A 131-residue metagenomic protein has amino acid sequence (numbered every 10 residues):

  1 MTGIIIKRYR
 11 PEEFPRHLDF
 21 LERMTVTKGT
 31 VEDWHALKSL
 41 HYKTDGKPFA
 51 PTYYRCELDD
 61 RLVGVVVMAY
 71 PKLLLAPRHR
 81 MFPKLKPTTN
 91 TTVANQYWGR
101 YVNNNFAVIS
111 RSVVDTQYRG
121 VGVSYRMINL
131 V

Functional and structural regions predicted by a protein language model:
G3-L75, R80: Short amphipathic alpha-helix that is part of the acyltransferase structural core
V26-T27, V102, Q117, V121: Amphipathic alpha-helical protein-protein interaction segments
W34, F106, Y125-I128: Generic internal hydrophobic packing segments that stabilize the cores of diverse globular domains
Y42-T44, N95-G99, G120: Catalytic micro-motifs at enzyme active sites that drive phosphoryl/nucleotidyl and oxygen chemistry
K43-K47, K84-T88, R126-L130: Short, low-complexity, polar/charged sequence segments that are solvent-exposed and flexible
R61-D115: Conserved acyl-donor/pantetheine-binding loop and adjacent beta-alpha core of acyl/acetyltransferases and related
V114-V131: Conserved acetyl-CoA-binding loop-helix of GNAT-fold acetyltransferases
